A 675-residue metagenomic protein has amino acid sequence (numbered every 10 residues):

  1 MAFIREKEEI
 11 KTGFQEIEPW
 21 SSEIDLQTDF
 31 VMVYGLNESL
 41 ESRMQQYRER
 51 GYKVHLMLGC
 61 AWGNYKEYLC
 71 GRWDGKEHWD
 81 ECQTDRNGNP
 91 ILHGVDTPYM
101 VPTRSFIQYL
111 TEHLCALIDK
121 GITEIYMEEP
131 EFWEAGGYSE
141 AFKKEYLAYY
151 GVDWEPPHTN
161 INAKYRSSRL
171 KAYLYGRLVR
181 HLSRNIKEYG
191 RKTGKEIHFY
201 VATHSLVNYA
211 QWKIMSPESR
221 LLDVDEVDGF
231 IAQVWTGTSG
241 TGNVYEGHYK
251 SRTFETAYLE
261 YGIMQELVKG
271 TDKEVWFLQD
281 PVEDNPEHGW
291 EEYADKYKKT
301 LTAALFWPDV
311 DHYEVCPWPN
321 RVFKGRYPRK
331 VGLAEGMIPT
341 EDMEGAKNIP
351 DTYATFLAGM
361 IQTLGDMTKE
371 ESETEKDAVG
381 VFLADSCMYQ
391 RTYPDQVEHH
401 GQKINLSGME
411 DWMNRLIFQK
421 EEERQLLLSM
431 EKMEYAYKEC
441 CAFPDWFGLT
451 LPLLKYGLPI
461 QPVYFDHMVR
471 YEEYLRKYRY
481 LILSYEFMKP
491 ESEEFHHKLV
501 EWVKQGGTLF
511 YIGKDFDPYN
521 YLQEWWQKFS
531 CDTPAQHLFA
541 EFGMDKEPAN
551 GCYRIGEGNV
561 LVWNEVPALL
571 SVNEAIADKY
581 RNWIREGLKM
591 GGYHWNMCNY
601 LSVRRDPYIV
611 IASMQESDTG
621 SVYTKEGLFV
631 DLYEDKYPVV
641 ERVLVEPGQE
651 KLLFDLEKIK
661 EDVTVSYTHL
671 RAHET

Functional and structural regions predicted by a protein language model:
E8-Q15, Y126, R169-K213, K273-P281 (+1 more regions): Aromatic-lined carbohydrate-recognition surfaces of secreted/lumenal glycan-active proteins
E8-S42, A116-T123, G229-F230, L301 (+1 more regions): Catalytic domains of carbohydrate-active enzymes, especially glycoside hydrolases
D29-G35, I91-Q108, I161-R177, S205 (+4 more regions): The substrate-binding groove and active-site-proximal loops of carbohydrate-active enzymes, especially glycoside
A61-K120, I161-R169: Active-site-adjacent "subsite" loops/lids of carbohydrate-active enzymes
F199-Y437, C441-F443, V562-E565, L570 (+1 more regions): Hydrophobic targeting/anchoring helices
P490-E565: A glycine-rich, often tryptophan-bearing local segment used as a flexible ligand/cofactor-contacting loop or short
V640-Y667: C-terminal beta-strand-rich structural cap/linker in extracellular carbohydrate-active enzymes
T668-T675: Conserved small/polar residues in nucleotide/adenosyl-binding loops
